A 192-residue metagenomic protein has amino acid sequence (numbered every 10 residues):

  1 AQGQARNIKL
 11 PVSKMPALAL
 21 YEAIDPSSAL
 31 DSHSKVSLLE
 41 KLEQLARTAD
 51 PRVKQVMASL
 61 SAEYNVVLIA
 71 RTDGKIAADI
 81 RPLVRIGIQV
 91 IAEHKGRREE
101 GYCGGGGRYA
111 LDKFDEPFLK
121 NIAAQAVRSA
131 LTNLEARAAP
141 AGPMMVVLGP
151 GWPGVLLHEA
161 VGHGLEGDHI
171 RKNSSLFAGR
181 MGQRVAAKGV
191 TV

Functional and structural regions predicted by a protein language model:
A1-V192: Active-site bordering "gate/hinge" segments that shape substrate access to catalytic or cofactor-binding pockets
